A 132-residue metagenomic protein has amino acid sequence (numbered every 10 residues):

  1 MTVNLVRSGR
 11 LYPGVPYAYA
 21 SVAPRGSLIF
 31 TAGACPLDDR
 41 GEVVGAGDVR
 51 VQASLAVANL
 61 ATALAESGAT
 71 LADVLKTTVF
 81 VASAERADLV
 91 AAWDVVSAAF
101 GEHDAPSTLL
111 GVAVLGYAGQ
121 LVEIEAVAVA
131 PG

Functional and structural regions predicted by a protein language model:
M1-A58, T62-S67, A72-L75, V81-G132: N-terminal presequence-like segments and the immediate start of the first folded domain
